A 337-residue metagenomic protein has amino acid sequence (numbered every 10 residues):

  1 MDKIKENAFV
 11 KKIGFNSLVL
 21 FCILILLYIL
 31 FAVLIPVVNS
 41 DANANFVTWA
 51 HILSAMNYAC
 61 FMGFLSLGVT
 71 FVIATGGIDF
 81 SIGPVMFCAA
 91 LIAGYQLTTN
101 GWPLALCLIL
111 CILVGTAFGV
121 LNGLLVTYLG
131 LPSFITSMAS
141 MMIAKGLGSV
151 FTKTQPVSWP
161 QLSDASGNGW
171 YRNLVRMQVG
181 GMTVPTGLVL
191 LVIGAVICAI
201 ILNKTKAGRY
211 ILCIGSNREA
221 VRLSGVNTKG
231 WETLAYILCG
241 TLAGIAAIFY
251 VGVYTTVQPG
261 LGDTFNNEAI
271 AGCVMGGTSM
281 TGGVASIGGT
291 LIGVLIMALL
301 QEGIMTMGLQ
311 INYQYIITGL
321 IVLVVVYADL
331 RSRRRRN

Functional and structural regions predicted by a protein language model:
M1-I29, V33, V196, S216 (+2 more regions): Cytosolic-side transmembrane-helix boundaries in multi-pass membrane proteins
D2-F64, N100-L106, N337: Membrane-interfacial amphipathic/re-entrant helices at transmembrane-helix boundaries
N7, F134-S137, M141-K204, W231-L234 (+1 more regions): Transmembrane helix-bundle core of multi-pass membrane transporters and related energy-transducing complexes
L20-V33, V69, I112, M141-G146 (+5 more regions): Hydrophobic core segments of alpha-helical transmembrane domains in multi-pass membrane transport and ion-translocation
F31-A32, T48-N100, L125-L131, G277-I287 (+1 more regions): Single transmembrane alpha-helix segments in multi-pass membrane proteins
G101-M141, I292-G293: Alpha-helical transmembrane segments within multi-pass membrane transporters and channels
W102, C107-L108, F118-N122, G181-T256: Helix-loop-helix "hairpin" substructures at the membrane interface of multi-pass membrane proteins
Y236-I237, A243, V253-T318: Transmembrane alpha-helical segments in multi-pass inner-membrane proteins
